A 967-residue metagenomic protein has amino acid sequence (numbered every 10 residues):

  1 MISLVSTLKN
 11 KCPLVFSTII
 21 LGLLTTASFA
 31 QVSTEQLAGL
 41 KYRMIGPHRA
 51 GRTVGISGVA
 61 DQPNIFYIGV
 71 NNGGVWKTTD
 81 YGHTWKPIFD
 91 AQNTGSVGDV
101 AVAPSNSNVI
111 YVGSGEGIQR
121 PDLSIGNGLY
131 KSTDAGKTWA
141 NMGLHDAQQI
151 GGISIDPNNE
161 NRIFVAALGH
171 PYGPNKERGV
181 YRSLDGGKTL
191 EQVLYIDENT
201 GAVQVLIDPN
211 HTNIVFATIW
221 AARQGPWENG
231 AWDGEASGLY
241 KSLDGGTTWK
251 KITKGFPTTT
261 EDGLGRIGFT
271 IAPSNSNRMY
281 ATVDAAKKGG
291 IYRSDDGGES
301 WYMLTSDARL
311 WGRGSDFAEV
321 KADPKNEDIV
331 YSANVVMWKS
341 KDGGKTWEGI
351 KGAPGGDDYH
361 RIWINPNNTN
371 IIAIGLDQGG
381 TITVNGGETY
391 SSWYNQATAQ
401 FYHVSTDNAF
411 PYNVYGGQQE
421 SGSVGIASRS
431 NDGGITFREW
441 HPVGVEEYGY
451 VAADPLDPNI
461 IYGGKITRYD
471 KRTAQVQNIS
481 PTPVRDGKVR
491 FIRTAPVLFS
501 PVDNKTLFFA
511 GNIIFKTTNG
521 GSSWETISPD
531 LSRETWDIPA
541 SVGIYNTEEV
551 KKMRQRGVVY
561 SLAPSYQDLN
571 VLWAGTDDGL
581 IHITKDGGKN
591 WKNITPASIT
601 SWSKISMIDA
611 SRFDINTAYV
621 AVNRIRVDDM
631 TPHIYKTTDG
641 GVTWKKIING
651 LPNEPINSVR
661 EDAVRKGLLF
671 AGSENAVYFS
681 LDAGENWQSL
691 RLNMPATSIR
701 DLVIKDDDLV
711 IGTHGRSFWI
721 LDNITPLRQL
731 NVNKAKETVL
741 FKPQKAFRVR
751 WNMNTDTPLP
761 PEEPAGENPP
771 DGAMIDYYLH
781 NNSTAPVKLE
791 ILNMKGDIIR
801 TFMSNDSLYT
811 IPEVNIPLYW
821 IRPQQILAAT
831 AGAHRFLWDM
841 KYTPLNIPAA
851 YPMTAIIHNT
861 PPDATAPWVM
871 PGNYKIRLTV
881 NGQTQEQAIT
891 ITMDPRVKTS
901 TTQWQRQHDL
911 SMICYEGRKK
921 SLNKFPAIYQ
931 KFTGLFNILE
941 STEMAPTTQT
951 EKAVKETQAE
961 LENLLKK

Functional and structural regions predicted by a protein language model:
I2-S17: Bacterial N-terminal signal peptides that target proteins for export
S3, I466-K471, T933-E940: Charged interaction patches that mediate protein-protein contacts
K9-K11, L21-G22, G521: Short intrinsically disordered, low-complexity segments
S17-L21, T25: Hydrophobic helical h-region of N-terminal Sec-dependent signal peptides in bacterial secretory/periplasmic proteins
T26-A30: Sec/Tat signal peptide C-region and signal peptidase I cleavage site
Q31-E763, P770-A773, M803-N805, N815: Beta-propeller blade termini and top-face loops
V732-L965: Extracytoplasmic/secretory ectodomains and luminal regions
